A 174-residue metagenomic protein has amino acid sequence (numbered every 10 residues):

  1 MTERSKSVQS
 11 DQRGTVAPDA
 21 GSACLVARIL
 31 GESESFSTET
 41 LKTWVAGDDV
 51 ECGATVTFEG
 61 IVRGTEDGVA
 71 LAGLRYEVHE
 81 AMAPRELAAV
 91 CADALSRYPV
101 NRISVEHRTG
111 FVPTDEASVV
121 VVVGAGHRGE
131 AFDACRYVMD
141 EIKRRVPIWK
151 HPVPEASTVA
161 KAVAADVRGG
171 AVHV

Functional and structural regions predicted by a protein language model:
T2-S118, G124-V174: N-terminal, polar/charged subdomain of small-to-medium soluble alpha/beta proteins
